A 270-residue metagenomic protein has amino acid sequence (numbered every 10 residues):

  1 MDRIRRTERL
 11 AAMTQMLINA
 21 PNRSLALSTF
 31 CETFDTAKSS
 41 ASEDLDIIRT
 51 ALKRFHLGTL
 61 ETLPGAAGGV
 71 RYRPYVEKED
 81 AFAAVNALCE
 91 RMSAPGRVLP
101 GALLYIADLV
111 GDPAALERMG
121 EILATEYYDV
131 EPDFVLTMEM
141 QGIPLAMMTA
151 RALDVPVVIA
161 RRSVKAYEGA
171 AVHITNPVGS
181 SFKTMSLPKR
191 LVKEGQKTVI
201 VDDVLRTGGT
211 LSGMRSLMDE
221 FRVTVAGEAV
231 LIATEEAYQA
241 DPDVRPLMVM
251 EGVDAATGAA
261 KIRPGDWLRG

Functional and structural regions predicted by a protein language model:
M1-A26: Extreme N-terminal segment that seeds HTH/winged-HTH DNA-binding domains in transcriptional regulators
A26-G58: N-terminal helix-turn-helix
G58-R73: Minor-groove-contacting beta-hairpin "wing" of winged helix-turn-helix DNA-binding domains
R71-E131: Active-site-facing substrate-recognition patch
P132-E139: Short glycine-rich phosphate-binding loop at a beta-alpha junction
V155-V199: Short, glycine/charge-rich flexible loops or terminal/linker lids adjacent to PRPP-binding catalytic cores
D202-S212: Acidic, divalent-metal-coordinating active-site segment for phosphoryl/phosphodiester hydrolysis, typified by short
S216-G270: PRPP-dependent phosphoribosyltransferase catalytic core
